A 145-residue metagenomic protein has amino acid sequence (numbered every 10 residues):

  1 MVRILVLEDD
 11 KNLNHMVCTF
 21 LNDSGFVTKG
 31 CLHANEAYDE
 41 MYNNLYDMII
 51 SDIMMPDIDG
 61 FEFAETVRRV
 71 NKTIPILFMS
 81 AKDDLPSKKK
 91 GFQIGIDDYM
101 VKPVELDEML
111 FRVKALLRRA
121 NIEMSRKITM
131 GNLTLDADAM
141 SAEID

Functional and structural regions predicted by a protein language model:
M1-A120: N-terminal/domain-start alpha-helical segments
R3, K114-D145: Short, Lys/Arg-enriched segments at the junction into DNA-binding effector domains of transcriptional regulators
